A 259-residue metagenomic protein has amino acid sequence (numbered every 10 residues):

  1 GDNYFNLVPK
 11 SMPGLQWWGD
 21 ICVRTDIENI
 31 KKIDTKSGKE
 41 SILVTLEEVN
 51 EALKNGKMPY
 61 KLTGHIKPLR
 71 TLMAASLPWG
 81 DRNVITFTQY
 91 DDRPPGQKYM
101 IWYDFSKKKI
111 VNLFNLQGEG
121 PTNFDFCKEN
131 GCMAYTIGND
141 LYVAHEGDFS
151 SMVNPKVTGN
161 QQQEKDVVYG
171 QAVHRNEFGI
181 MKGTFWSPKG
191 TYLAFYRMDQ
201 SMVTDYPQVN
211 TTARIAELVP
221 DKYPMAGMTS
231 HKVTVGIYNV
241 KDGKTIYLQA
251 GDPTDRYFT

Functional and structural regions predicted by a protein language model:
G1-T259: Beta-propeller folds
